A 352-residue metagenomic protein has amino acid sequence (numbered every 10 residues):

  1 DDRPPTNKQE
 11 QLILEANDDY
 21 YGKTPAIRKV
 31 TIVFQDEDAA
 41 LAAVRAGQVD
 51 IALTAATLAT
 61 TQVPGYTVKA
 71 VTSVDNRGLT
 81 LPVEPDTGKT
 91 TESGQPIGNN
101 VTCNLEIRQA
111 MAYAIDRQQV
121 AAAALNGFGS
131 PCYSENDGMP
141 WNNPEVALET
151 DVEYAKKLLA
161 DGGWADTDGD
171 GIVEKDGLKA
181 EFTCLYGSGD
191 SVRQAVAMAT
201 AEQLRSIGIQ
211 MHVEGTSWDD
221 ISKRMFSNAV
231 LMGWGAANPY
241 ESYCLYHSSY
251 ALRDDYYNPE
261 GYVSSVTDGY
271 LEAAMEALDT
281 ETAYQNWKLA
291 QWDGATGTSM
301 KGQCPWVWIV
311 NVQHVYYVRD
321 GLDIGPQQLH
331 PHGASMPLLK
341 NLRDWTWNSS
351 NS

Functional and structural regions predicted by a protein language model:
D1-K29, D38-A39, A46, V152-E153 (+2 more regions): Gly/Pro-rich hinge or "lid" segments in bacterial periplasmic/extracellular proteins
T6-E10, A165-A236, H314: Ligand/substrate-recognition segments at binding pockets and active sites
E15-D18, V74-I107, A114, A123 (+2 more regions): A bilobed periplasmic-binding-protein/Venus flytrap-type ligand-binding module shared by bacterial periplasmic
N17-Q62, Q210-H212: Ligand-site clamp/hinge motif
T24-R28, L105, V152, K156-T183: Immediate post-signal peptide segment of exported/extracytoplasmic ligand-binding proteins
A55-G65, A236-E241: A ligand-binding cleft/hinge motif common to bilobed small-molecule-binding domains
A70-K89, L252-D268: Periplasmic-binding protein-like
A112-A147, Y154, V192-A201, I221-S352: Detector for C-terminal structural segments
